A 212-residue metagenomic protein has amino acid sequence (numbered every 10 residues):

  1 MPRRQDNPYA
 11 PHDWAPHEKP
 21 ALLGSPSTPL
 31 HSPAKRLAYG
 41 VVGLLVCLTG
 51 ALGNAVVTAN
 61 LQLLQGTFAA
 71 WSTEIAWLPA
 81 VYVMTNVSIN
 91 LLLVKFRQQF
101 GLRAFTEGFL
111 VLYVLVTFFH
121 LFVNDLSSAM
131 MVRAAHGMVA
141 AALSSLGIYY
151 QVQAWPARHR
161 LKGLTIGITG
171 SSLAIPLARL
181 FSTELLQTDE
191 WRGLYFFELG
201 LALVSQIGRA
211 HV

Functional and structural regions predicted by a protein language model:
M1-L52, G66: Cytosolic juxtamembrane N-terminal segment immediately preceding the first transmembrane helix of multi-pass
R4, S32, N86, D125 (+1 more regions): Intrinsic-disorder/low-complexity, polar/charged segments
K19-G24, K35-V41, F68-A70, L92-L93 (+3 more regions): Short amphipathic alpha-helical segments, especially helix-boundary/capping motifs
L23-T28, T58, A80-V81, V111-V114: Short acidic/polar alpha-helix capping motifs at helix-coil junctions
S25-S32, L44-L45, A55, A76 (+4 more regions): General secondary-structure edge motif
A34-L93, L143-S144, R179: Extracytoplasmic
V94-H211: Helix-loop-helix hairpins in multi-pass membrane proteins, especially solute transporters
